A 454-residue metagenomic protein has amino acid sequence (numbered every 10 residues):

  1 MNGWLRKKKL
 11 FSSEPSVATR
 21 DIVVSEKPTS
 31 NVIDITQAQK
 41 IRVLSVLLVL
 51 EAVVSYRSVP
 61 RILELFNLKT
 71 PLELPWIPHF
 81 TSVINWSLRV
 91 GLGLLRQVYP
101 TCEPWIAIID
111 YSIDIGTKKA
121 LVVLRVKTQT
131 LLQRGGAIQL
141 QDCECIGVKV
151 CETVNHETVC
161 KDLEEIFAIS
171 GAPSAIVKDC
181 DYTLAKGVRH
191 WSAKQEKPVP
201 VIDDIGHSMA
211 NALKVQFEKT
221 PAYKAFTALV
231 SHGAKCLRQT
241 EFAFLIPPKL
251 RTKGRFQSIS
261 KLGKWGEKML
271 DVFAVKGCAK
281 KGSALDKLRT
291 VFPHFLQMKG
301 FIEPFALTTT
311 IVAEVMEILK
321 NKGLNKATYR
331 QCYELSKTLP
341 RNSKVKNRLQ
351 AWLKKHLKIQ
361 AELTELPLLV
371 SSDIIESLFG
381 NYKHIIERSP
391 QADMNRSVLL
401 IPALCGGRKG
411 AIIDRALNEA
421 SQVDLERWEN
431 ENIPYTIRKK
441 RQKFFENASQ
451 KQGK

Functional and structural regions predicted by a protein language model:
M1-V32: Basic, low-complexity segments
N2-L10, E64, L88, L92: Residue-level detection of the helix-turn-helix DNA-binding "recognition helix"
S25-I41, L47, Y56, L68-I176 (+7 more regions): RNase H-like nuclease fold core
E51, D181-W191, M209, S231-K454: Acidic/histidine-rich catalytic cores and adjacent linkers of DNA breakage/strand-transfer/modification proteins
E51-N67: Short, charged amphipathic recognition helices of the HTH superfamily and cognate SANT/SANTA-like modules
P100-T101, K197, T364-P367: Short hydrophobic "helix-edge" motifs at membrane interfaces and signal-peptide entry regions
E196-K224: Inter-helix linker motif
F217-R238: A polyampholytic, Gly/Pro-enriched intrinsically disordered region
